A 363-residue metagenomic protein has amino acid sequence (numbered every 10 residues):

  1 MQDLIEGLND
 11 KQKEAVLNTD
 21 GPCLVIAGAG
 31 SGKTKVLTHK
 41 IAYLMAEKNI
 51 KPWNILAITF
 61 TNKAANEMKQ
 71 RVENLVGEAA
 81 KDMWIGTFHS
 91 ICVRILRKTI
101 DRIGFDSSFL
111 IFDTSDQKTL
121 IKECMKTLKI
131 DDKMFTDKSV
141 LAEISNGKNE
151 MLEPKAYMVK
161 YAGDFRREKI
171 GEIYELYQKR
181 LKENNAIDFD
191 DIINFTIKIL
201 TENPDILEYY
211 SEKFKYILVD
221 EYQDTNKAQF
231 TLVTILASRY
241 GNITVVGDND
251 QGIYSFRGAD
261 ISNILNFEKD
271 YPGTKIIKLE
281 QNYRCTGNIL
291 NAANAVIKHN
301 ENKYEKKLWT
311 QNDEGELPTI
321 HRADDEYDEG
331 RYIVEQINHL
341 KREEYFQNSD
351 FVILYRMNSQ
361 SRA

Functional and structural regions predicted by a protein language model:
Q2-D3, D20-C23, S31, A42-Y216 (+5 more regions): A basic/glycine-biased coupling hinge at the interface between accessory DNA-binding modules
L4-D20, A228: N-terminal pre-P-loop "Q-motif" helix
K11-E14, K40, F195, L232 (+2 more regions): Well-ordered alpha-helical segments embedded in enzymatic catalytic cores
V25, S31-L37, P272-K275, E280-A363: Helicase P-loop NTPase motor core
S31, V219, Q223-N302, K306-Q311: Conserved helicase motor core of SF1/SF2 NTP-dependent helicases
L44, L75, I199, L236 (+2 more regions): Hydrophobic helix-cap positions at the C-terminus of alpha-helices in RecA-like/P-loop ATPase nucleotide-binding cores
A57, I85, V245-V246, K278 (+1 more regions): Conserved SAM-binding loop
